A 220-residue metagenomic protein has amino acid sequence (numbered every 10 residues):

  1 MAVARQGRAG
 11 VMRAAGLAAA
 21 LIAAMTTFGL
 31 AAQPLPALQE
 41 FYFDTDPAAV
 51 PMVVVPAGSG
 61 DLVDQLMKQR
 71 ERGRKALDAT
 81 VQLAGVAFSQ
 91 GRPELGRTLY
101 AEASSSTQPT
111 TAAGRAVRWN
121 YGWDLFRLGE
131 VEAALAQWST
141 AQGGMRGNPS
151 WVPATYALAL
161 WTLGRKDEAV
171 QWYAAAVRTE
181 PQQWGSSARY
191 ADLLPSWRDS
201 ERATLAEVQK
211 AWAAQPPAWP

Functional and structural regions predicted by a protein language model:
A15-T26: Bacterial N-terminal signal peptides
G29-Q82: N-terminal leader/linker segments that initiate helical-solenoid repeat arrays
D61-L66, R97-A103, V131-G143, D167-T179 (+1 more regions): Alpha-helical repeat scaffolds
Q65-G73, S105-A112, G144, Q183: Flexible helix-coil transition and linker loops at the boundaries of alpha-helical arrays
G85-S150: Alpha-helical adaptor scaffolds
P109-G114, M145-P153, R178-D192: Boundary/linker segments of alpha-helical solenoid repeat arrays
R178-P220: Terminal, low-structured helical/coil segments at or just beyond the last alpha-helical repeat
